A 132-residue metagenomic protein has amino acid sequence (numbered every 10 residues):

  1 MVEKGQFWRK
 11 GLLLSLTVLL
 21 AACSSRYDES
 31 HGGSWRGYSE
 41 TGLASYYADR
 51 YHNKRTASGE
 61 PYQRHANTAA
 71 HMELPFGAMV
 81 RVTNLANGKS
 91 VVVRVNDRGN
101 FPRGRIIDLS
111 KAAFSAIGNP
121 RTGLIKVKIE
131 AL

Functional and structural regions predicted by a protein language model:
V2-K10, L19-L132: Secreted/periplasmic proteins
